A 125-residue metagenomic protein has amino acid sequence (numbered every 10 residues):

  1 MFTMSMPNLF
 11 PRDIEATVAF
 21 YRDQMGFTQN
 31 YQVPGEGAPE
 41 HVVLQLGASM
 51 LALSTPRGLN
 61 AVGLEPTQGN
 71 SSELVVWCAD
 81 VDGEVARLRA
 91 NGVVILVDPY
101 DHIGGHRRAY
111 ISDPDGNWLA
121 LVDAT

Functional and structural regions predicted by a protein language model:
M1-N8, T28-W77, V85-S112, V122-T125: Vicinal oxygen chelate
T17-R22, L88, G116: Conserved active-site tyrosine of GNAT-family acetyltransferases
N117-L121: Short, conserved beta-strand/loop elements in beta-sheet-dominated catalytic cores that frequently flank divalent-metal
